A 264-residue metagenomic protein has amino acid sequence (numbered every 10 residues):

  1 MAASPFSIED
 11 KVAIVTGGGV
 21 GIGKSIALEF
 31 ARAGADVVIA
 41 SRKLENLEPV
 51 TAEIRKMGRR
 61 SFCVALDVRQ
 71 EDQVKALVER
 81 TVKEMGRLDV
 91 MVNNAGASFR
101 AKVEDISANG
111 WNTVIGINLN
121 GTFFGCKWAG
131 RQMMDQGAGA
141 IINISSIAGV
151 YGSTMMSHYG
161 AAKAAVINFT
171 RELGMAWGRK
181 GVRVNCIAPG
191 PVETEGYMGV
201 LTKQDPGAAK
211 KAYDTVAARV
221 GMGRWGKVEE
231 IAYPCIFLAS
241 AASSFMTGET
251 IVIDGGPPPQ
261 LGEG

Functional and structural regions predicted by a protein language model:
A2-P5, Y151, C235-I236, T247-G264: Short C-terminal tail/terminal secondary-structure segment of NAD(P)H-dependent dehydrogenase/reductase domains
V12, G17-G21: Conserved glycine-rich cofactor-binding loop
V92, G178, R183, M246-G248: Short, small/polar-rich loop/turn modules that mediate ligand/substrate recognition or access, typified
K102-V103, S107-I115, A212, V216: Substrate-binding pocket helix/loop in short-chain dehydrogenase/reductase
C126, A162, T170: Active-site helix of classical SDR
R131, M175-R179, S244: Alpha-helical segment proximal to the catalytic Tyr-Lys
S146: Residue(s) in the substrate-gating loop at a strand-loop-helix junction that position the organic substrate next
